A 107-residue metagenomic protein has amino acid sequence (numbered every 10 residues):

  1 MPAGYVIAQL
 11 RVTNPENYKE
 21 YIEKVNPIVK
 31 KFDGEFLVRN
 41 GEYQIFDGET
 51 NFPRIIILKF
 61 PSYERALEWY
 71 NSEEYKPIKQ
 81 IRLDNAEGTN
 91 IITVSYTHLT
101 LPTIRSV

Functional and structural regions predicted by a protein language model:
M1-Y96: Conserved, structured core segments of small domains
T97-T103: Conserved small/polar residues in nucleotide/adenosyl-binding loops
